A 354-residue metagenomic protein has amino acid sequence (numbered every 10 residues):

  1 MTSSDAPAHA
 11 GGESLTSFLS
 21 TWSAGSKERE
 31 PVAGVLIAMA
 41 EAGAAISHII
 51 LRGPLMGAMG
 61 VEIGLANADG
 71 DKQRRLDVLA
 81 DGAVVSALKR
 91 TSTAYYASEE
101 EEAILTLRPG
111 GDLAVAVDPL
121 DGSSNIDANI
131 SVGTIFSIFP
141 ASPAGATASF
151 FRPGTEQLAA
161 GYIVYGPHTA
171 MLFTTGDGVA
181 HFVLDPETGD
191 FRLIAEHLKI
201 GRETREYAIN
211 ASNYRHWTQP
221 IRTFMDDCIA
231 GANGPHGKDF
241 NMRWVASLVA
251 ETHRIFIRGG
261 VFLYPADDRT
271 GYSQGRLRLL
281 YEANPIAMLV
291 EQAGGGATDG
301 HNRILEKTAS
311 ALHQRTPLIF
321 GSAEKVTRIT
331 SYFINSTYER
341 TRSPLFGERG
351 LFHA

Functional and structural regions predicted by a protein language model:
T2-G57, G64-A66, K72, V78-A354: IMPase-like, lithium-sensitive Mg2+-dependent phosphomonoesterase catalytic core
